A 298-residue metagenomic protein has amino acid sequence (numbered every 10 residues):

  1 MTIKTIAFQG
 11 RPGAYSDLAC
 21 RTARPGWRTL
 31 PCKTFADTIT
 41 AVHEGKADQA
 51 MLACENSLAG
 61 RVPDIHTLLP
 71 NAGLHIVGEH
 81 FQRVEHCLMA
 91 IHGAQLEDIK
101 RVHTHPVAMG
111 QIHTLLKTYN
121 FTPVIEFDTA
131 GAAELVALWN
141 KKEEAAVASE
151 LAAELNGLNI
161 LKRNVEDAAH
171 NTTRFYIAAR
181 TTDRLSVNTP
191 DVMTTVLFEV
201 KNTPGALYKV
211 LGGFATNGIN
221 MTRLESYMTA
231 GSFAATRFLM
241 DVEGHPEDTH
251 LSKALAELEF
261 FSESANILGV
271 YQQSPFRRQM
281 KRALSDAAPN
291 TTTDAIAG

Functional and structural regions predicted by a protein language model:
M1-G298: Domain-level signature for soluble enzymes in the chorismate/prephenate branch of the shikimate pathway
